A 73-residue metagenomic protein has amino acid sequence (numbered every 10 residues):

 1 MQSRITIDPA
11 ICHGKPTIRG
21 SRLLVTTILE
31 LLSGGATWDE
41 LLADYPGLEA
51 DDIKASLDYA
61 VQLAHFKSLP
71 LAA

Functional and structural regions predicted by a protein language model:
M1-D39: A short, structured beta-strand/loop element
L24-A73: Long, charge-rich, low-complexity alpha-helical segments
